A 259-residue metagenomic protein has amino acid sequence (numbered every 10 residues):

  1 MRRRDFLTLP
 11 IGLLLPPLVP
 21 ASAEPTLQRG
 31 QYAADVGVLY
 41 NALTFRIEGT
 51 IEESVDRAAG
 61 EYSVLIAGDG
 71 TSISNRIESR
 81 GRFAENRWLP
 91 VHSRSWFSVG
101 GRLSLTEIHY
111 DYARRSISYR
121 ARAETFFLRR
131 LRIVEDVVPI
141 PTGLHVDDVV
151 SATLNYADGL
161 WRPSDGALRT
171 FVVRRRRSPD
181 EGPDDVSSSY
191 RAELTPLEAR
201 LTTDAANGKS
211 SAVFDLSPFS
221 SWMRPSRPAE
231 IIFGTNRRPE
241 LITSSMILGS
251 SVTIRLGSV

Functional and structural regions predicted by a protein language model:
D5-S22: N-terminal export signals
A23-Y112, G159-V259: Acidic, serine/threonine-rich low-complexity disordered tracts
Y112-A113, V150: Intrinsic disorder/low-complexity detector
I117-A121: Internal, conserved structured core segments that host functional sites
E124-V146: Surface-exposed beta-loop interaction hotspot
I140, L144-L160, A206: Low-complexity or membrane-interfacial segments used for flexible interactions
